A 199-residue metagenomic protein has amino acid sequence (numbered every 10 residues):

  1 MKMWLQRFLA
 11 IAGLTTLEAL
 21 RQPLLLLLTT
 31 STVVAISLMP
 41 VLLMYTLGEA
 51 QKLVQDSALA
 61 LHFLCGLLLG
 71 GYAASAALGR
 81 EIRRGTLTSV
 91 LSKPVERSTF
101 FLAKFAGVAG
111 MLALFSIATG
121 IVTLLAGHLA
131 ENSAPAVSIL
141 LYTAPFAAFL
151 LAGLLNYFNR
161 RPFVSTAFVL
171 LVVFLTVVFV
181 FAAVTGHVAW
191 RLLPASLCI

Functional and structural regions predicted by a protein language model:
M1-L26: Aromatic- and glycine-rich beta-strand/loop motifs that create alpha-glucan
A12-T16, L27-T30, A58, G71: Residue-level signal for short hydrophobic patches within transmembrane helices of multi-pass membrane transporters
L17-R21, L59, G79: Alpha-helical membrane-interface segments at transmembrane helix boundaries
R21-V34, G107-V108: Alpha-helical transmembrane segments of integral membrane proteins, especially early/N-terminal helices
L27-T29, V90, A118: Short, hydrophobic secondary-structure boundary micro-motifs
I36-A77, F101-I199: Secretory targeting signals
A77-A109: Helix-loop-helix units of permease transmembrane domains in multi-pass membrane transporters, especially ABC
